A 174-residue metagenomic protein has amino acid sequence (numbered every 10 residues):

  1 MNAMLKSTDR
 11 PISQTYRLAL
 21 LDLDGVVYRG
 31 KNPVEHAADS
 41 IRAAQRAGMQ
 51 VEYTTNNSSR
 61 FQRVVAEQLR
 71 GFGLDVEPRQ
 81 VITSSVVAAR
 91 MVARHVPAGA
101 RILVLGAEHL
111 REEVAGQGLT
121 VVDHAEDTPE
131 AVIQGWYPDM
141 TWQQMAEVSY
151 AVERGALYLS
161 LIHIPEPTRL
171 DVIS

Functional and structural regions predicted by a protein language model:
D9-P11, L119-E130: Short acidic low-complexity segments
I12-P33: Asp-based phosphoryl-transfer active-site loop
L20-D22, L103, E130-G135, L159: Structural motif
H36-G48, E147-A151: Catalytic-core regions built around general acid/base machinery
R46-H124: Active-site phosphate-binding/coordination module
E126-Q143: Short, well-ordered secondary-structure micro-motifs within conserved domains or adaptor modules
T141-I162: A short, gly/pro- and small-residue-rich
H163-S174: Single conserved hydrophobic/aromatic residue that forms the stacking wall/gate of nucleotide- or nucleobase-binding
